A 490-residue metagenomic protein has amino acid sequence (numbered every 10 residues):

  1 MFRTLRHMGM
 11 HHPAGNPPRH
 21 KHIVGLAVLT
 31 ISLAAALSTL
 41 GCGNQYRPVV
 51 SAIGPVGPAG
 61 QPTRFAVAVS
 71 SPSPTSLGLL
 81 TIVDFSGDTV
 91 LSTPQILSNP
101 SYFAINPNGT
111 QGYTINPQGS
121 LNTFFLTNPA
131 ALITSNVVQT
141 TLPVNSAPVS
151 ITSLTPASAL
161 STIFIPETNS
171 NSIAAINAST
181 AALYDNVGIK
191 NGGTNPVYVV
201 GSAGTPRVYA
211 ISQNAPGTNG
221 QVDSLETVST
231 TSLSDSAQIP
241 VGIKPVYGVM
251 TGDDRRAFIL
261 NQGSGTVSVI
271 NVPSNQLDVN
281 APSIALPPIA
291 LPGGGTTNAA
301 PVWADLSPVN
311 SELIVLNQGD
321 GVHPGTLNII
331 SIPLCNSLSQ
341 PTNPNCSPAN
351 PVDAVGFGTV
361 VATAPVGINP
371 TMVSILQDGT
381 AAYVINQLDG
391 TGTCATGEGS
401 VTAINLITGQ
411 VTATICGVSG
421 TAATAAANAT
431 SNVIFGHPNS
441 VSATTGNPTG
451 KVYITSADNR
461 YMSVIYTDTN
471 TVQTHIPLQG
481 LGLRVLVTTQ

Functional and structural regions predicted by a protein language model:
M1-G41: Sec-dependent bacterial lipoprotein signal peptides
S38-Q490: Predominantly soluble domains enriched in secretory-pathway, periplasmic, or organellar proteins
